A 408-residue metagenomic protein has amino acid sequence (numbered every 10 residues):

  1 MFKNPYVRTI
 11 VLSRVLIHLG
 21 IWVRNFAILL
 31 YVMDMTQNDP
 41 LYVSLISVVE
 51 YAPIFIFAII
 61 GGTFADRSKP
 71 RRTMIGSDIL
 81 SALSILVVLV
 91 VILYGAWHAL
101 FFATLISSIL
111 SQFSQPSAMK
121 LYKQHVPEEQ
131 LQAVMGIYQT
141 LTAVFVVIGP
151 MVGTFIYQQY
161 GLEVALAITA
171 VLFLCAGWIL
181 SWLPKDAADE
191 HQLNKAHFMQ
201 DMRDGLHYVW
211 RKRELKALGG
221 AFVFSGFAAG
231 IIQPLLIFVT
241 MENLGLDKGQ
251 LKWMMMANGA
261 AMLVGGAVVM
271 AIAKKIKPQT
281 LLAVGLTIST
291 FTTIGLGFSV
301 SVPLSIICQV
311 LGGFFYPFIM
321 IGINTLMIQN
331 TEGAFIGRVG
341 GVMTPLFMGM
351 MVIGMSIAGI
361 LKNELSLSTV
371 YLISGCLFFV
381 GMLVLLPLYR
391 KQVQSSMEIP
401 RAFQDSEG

Functional and structural regions predicted by a protein language model:
M1-A52, R211-M256: Helix-loop boundary and gating motifs at the non-cytosolic
M1-V7, D186-G220, D405: Juxtamembrane intracellular "pre-TM" segments in multi-pass secondary transporters
N4-P5, N38-D39, A96, G161 (+4 more regions): Short loop-to-helix capping motifs
T9-F26, V49-T63, K69-S84, A99-Q158 (+4 more regions): Substrate-agnostic recognition of the 12-TM MFS/MFS-like secondary transporter fold
L29, I85-I92, G153, Y157 (+7 more regions): Structural signal for membrane-spanning alpha-helices in multi-pass inner-membrane proteins, emphasizing helix cores
Q37, K69, V91-G95, S299-V300: Helix-breaking motifs and short loop linkers at transmembrane-helix boundaries and internal kinks in secondary membrane
I56, R67, R71-T73, S77 (+7 more regions): C-terminal transmembrane bundle of multi-pass solute transporters/carriers
K120, Q124, L166, L172-A196 (+1 more regions): Helix-loop junctions on the cytosolic side of multi-pass membrane transporters, especially the intracellular loop
